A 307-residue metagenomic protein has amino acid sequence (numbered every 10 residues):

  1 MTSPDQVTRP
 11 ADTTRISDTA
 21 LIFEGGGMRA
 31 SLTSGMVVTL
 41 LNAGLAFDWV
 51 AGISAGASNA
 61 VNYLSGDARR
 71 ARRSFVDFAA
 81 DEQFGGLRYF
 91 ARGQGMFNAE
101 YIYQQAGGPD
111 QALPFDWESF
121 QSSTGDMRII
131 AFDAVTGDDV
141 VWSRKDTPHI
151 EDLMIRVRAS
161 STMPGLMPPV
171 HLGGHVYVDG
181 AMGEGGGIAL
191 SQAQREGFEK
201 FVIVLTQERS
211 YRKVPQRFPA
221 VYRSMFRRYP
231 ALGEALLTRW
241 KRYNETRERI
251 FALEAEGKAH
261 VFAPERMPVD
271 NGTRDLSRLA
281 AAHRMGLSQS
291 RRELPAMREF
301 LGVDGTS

Functional and structural regions predicted by a protein language model:
M1-I53, V61-S307: Patatin-like phospholipase
